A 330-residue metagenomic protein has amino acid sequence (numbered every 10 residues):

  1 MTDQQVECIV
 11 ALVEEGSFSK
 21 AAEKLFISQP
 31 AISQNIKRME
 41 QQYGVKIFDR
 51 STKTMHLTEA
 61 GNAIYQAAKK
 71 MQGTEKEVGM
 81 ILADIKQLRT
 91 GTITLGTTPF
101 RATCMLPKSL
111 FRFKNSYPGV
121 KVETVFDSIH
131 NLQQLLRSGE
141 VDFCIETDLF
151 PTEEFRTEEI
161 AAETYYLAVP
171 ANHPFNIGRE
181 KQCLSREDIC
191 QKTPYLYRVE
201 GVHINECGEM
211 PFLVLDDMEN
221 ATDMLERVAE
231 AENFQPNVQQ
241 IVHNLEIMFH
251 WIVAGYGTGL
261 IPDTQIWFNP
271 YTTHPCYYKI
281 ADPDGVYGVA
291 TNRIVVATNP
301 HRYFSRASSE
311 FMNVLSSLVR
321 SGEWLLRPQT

Functional and structural regions predicted by a protein language model:
V10, Q42-Y43, I64-K86, L315 (+1 more regions): Alpha-helical linker/hinge and terminal dimerization helices associated with HTH transcriptional regulators
V10-S28: Short helix-boundary/capping micro-motifs
E40-E59, G79: A short LG(V/I)-centered, amphipathic sequence patch enriched for acidic residue(s) preceding the LG motif
T90-E153: Central regulatory/effector-binding core of bacterial HTH transcription factors
S128, L132, R137-V141, T147 (+1 more regions): Hydrophobic hinge/microswitch elements
S128-C207: Acidic, Gly/Pro-rich loop/turn segments at junctions of secondary structure
E153-E159, E163, E246-H301: Beta-alpha-beta core module
F175-I177, K181-E232, F304-N313, V319-G322 (+1 more regions): Secondary-structure junction motif
